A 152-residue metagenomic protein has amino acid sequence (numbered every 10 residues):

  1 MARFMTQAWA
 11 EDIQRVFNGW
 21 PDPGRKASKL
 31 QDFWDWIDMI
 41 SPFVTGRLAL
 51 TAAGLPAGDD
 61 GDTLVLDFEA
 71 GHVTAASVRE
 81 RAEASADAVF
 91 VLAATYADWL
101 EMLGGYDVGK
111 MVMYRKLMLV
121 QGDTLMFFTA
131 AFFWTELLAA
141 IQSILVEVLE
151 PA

Functional and structural regions predicted by a protein language model:
M1-A152: Feature captures hydrophobic
